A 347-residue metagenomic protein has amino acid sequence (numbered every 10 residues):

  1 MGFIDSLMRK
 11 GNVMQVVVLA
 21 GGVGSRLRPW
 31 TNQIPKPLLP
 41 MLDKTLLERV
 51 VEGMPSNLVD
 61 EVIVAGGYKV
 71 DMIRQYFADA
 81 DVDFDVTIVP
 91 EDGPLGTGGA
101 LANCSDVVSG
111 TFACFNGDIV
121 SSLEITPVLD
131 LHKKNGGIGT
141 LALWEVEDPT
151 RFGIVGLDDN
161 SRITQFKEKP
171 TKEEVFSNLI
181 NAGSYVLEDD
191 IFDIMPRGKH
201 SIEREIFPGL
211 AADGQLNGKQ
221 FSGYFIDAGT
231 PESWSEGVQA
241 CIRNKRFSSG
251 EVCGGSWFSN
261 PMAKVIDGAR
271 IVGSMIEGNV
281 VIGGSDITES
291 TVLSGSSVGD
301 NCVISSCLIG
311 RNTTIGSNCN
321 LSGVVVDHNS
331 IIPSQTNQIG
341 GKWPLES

Functional and structural regions predicted by a protein language model:
F3-R74, F84: N-terminal glycine-rich phosphate-binding loop and ensuing alpha1 helix
L38, I154-L157, F207, G218: A structural signal for short hydrophobic beta-strand segments in well-ordered beta-sheet cores
E48, G98, N301: Glycine-rich phosphate-binding loop at the start of an alpha helix
I63-G67, A142-L143, L308: Short internal beta-strands
I73-D159, P196: Conserved beta-loop-beta/alpha segment of the NTase-like Rossmann-fold superfamily that binds/positions NTPs
F112-A113, V120, T126-K133, E147-P149 (+1 more regions): Catalytic-core segments of class I nucleotidyltransferases/pyrophosphorylases that form NMP-activated intermediates
I242-A263: Long, charged amphipathic helices and adjacent flexible linkers at domain junctions
I282-S347: Glycine-rich hexapeptide-repeat left-handed beta-helix
